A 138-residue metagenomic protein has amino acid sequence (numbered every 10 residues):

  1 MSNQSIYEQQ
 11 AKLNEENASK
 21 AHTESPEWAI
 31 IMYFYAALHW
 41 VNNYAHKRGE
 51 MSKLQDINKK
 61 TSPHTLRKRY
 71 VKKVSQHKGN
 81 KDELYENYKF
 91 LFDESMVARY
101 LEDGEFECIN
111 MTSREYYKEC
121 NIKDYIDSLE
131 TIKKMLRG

Functional and structural regions predicted by a protein language model:
M1-G138: Terminal alpha-helical segments
